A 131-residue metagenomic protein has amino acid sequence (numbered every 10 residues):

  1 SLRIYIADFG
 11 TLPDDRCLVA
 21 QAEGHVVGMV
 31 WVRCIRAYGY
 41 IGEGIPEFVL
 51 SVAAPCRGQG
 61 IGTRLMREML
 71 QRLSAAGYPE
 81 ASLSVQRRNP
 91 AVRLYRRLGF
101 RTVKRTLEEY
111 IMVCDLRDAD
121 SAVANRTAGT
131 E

Functional and structural regions predicted by a protein language model:
S1-A53: Acetyl-CoA-dependent GNAT
I35-A37, A53-P55, R88-P90, R117-A119: Short coil/turn motifs at secondary-structure junctions
C56, G60-E68: Conserved acetyl-CoA pyrophosphate-binding loop and the N-cap/start of the following alpha-helix in GNAT-like
R57, S82-V92, E108-C114: Conserved beta-strand-loop-alpha-helix junction that forms the acyl-donor binding cleft
M66, L73-Q86: Conserved GNAT acetyl-CoA-binding A-motif
R96-T106: Conserved acetyl-CoA-binding loop of GNAT-fold acetyltransferases
D118-E131: Conserved N-terminal entry element of GNAT/NAT acetyltransferase domains
